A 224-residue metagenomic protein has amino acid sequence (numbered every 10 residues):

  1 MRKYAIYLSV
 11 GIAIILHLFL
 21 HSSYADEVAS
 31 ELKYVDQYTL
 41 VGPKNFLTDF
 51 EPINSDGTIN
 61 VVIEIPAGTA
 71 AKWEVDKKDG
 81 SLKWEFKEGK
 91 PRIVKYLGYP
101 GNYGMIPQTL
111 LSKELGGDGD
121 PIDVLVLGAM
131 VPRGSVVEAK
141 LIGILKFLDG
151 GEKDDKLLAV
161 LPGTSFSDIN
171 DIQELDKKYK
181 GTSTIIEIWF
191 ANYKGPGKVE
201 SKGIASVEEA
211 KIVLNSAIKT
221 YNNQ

Functional and structural regions predicted by a protein language model:
M1-S9: Bacterial N-terminal signal peptides that target proteins for export
S9-L18: Bacterial N-terminal signal peptides
Y24-Q224: Hydrophobic N-terminal alpha-helices or hydrophobic patches in metabolic proteins across all domains of life
